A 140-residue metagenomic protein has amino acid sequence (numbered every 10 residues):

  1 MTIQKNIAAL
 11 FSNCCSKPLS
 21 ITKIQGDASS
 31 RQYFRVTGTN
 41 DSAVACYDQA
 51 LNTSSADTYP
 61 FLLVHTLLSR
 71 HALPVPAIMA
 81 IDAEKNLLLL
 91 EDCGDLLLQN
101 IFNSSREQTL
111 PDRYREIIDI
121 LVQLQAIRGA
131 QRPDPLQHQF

Functional and structural regions predicted by a protein language model:
M1, D27, P111-Y114: Short, solvent-exposed loop/helix junctions and linker helices that flank or host conserved functional motifs
M1-T22: Juxta-kinase regulatory segment immediately upstream of eukaryotic protein kinase catalytic domains
I7, S29-Q32, V64: Short N-terminal amphipathic alpha-helix/helix-capping patch enriched in small hydrophobics with frequent Ser/Thr
N13-S16, Q25, R70, C93: Structural motif
L19-T37: ATP-binding glycine-rich phosphate-binding loop
F34-F140: ATP-binding pocket architecture of kinase catalytic cores
